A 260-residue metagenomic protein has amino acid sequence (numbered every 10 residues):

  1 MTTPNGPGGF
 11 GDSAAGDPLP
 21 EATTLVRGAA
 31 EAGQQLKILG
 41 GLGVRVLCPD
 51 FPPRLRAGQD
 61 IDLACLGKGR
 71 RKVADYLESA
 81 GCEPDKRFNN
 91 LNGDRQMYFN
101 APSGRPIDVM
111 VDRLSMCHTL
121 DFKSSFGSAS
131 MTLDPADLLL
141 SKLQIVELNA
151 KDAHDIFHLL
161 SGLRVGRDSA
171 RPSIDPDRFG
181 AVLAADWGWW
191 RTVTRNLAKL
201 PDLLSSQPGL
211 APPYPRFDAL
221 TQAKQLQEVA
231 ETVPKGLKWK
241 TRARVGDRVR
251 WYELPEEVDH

Functional and structural regions predicted by a protein language model:
M1-I38, C48-R56, V111, H118-M131 (+1 more regions): The feature captures the alpha-helical scaffold/lid subdomain characteristic of nucleotidyltransferase
A15, L63, G67, D85: Short gly/ser-rich anion-binding loops that grip negatively charged ligand groups
E31-G33, G58, S79, G104: Short, well-ordered coil/turn elements that cap or connect secondary structure elements
G41-V44: Short glycine-enriched loops at secondary-structure junctions
P49-V73, L77, I156: Catalytic metal-binding acidic patch
L63-G67, L91-D94, P135-L138, L159-S161: Short, surface-exposed, polar/charged, turn-prone segments marking secondary-structure boundaries
A74, E78-H118: Conserved catalytic core of two-metal-ion nucleotidyltransferases
